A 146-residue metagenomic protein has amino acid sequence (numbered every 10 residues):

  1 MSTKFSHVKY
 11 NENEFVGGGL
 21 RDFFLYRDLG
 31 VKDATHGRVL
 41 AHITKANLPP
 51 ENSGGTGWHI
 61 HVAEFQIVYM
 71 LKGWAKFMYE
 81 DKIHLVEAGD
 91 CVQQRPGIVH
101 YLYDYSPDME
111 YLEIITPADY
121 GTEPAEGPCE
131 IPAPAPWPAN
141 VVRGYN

Functional and structural regions predicted by a protein language model:
M1-L48, P124-N146: A short, N-terminal "cap"/entry segment at the start of jelly-roll beta-barrel domains of the cupin/DSBH fold
F24, F65, S106: Short coil/loop residues immediately preceding or within conserved phosphate-binding loops of NTP-utilizing enzyme
A34-V39, P50-I67, E80-D81: A short beta-loop-beta micro-motif enriched in histidine and acidic residues
T35, K76, Y120-G121: Flexible, glycine-rich phosphate/dinucleotide-binding loops and adjacent beta-alpha linkers at cofactor/substrate
A41-I43, Q93, Y101, S106-P124: A short hydrophobic beta-strand segment most commonly corresponding to one strand of the jelly-roll/cupin
I43-N47, I60-F77, I114-P117: Short, conserved beta-strand element in jelly-roll/cupin
W74-K76, V99, D108: Structural motif
E80-G97: Short acidic-glycine-tyrosine-enriched beta hairpin
